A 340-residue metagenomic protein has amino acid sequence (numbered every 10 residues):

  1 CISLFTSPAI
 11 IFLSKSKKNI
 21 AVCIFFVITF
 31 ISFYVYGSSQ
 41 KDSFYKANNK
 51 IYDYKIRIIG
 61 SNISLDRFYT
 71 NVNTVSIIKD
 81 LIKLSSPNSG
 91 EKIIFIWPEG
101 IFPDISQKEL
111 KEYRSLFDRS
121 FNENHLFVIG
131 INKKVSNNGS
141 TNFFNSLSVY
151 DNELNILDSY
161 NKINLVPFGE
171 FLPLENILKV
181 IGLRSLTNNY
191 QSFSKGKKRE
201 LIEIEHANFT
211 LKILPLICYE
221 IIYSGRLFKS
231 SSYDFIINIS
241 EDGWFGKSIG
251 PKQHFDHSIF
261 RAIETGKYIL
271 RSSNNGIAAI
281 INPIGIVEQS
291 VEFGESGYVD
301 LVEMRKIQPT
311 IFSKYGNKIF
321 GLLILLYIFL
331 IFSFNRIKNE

Functional and structural regions predicted by a protein language model:
C1-E340: Enzyme catalytic cores with a strong preference for nitrogen-chemistry domains
